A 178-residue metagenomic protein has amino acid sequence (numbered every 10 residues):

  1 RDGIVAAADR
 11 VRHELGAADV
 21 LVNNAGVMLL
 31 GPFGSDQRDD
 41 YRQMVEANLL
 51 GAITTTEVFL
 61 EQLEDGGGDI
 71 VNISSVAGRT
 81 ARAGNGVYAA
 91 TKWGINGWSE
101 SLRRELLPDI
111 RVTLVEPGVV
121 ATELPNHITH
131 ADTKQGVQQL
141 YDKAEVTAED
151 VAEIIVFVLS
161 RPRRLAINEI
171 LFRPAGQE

Functional and structural regions predicted by a protein language model:
R1-A6, R38: The beta1-alpha1 cofactor-binding region of Rossmann-like NAD(H)/NADP(H)-dependent oxidoreductases
P32-F33, Q37-R42: Substrate-binding pocket helix/loop in short-chain dehydrogenase/reductase
G34, R82-G86: Active-site loop immediately N-terminal to the catalytic Tyr-X3-Lys motif of short-chain dehydrogenase/reductase
T56, T91: Active-site helix of classical SDR
E61, R104-P108: Alpha-helical segment proximal to the catalytic Tyr-Lys
S75: Residue(s) in the substrate-gating loop at a strand-loop-helix junction that position the organic substrate next
L114-V115, K134-E178: C-terminal helical subdomain
